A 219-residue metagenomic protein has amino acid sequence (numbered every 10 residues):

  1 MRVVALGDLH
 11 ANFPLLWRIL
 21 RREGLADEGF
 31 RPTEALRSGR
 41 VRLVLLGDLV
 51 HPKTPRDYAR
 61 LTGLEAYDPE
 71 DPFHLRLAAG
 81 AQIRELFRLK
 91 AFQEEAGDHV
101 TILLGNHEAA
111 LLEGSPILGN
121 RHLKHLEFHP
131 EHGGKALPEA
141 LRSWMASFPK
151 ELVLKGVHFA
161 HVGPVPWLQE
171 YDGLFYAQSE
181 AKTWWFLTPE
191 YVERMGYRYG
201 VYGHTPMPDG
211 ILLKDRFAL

Functional and structural regions predicted by a protein language model:
M1-L6, L36-S38: Acidic, histidine-bearing metal-coordination/catalytic regions of metal-dependent phosphoesterases
A5-G7, L43-D48, T101-G105, F159-A160 (+2 more regions): Active-site neighborhood of phospho(di)ester-bond hydrolases with catalytic His/Asp-centered motifs
G7-L15, V50-K53: Short acidic, Gly/Ser-rich segments with clustered Asp/Glu that frequently serve as metal-coordination loops in enzyme
N12, R22, H161: Catalytic core of the metallo-beta-lactamase
I19-T33, E85-L89: Divalent metal-dependent phosphoesterase catalytic cores across multiple superfamilies
G29-D48: Active-site metal-binding motif and surrounding structural segment of the metallo-beta-lactamase
G39-R40, L49-K155, V165: Active-site neighborhood of divalent metal-dependent phosphoester bond hydrolases
P116-A218: Acidic, His/Gly-enriched loop-helix segments that form or flank divalent-metal centers in metallo-dependent hydrolases
